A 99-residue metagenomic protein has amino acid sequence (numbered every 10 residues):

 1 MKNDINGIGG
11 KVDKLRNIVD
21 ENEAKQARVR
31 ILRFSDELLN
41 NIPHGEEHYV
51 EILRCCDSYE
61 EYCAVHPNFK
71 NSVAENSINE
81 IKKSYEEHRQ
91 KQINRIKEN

Functional and structural regions predicted by a protein language model:
M1-V29, R33, N41: Heptad-repeat coiled-coil amphipathic alpha-helices that mediate oligomerization/assembly
R28-N99: Cytosol-/stroma-facing membrane-proximal "stalk/adaptor" domains immediately downstream of transmembrane anchors
